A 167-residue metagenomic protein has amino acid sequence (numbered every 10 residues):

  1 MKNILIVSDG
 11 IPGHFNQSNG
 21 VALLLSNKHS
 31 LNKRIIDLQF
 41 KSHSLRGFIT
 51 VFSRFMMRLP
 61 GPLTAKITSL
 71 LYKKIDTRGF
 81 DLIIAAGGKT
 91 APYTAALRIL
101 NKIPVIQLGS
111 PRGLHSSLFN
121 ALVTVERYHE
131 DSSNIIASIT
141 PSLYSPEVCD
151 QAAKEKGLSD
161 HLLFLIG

Functional and structural regions predicted by a protein language model:
M1-L5: Extreme N-terminal starter segment of soluble prokaryotic enzymes
V7, I11-I135: Active-site and donor-binding regions of nucleotide-sugar-utilizing enzymes
S116-G167: A nucleotide-sugar donor-handling region in carbohydrate enzymes
